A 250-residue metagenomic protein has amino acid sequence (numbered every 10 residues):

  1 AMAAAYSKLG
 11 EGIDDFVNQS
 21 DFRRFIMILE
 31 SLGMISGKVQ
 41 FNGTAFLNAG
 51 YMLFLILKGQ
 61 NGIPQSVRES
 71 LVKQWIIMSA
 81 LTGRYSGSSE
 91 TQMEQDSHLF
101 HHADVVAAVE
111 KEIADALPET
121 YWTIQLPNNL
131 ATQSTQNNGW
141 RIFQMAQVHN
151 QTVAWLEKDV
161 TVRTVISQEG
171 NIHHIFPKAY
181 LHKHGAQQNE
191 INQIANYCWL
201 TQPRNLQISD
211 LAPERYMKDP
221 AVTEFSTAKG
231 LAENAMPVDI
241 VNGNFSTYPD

Functional and structural regions predicted by a protein language model:
A1-Q125: A cross-family structural signal marking well-folded subdomains
I26, K73, H173-F176, C198 (+1 more regions): Generic hydrophobic alpha-helical scaffold/packing signal
K38-Q40, T161-T164, N189-N192: A general structural signal for short secondary-structure junctions and capping/turn motifs
L55-G59, Q74, M78-T82, K178-H182 (+2 more regions): Short, well-ordered loop/turn and helix-capping segments at boundaries between secondary-structure elements and domains
N61-K73, G87-S88, H182, A186-N189 (+1 more regions): Composition- and surface-driven signal marking solvent-exposed, interaction-prone regions in large proteins
A80-H173, Y180: Intrinsically disordered, low-complexity N-proximal targeting/linker segments that flank membranes
G170, H182-I208: Short beta-strand-alpha-helix junction that forms the catalytic/metal-binding core of metal-dependent nuclease domains
Q202, I208-D250: Long, cytosolic, alpha-helical-rich C-terminal regions that act as interaction/scaffolding modules
